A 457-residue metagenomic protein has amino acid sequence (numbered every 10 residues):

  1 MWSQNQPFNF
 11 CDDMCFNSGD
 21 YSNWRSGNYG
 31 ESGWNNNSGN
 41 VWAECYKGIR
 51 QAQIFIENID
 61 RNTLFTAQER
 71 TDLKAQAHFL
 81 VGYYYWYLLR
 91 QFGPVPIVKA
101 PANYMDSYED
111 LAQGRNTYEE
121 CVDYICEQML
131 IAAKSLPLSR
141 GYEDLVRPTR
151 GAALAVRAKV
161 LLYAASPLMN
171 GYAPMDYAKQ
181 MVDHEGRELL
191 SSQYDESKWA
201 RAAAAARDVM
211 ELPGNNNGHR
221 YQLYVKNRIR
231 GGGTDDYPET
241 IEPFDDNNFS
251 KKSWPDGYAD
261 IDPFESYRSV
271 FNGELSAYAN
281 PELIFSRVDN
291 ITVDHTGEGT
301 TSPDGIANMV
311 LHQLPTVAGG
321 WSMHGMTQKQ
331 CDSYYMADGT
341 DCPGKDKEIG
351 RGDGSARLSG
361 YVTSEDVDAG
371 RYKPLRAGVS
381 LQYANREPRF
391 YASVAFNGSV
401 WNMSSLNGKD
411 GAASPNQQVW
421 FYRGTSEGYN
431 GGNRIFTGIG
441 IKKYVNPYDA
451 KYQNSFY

Functional and structural regions predicted by a protein language model:
M1-D20, V95, G151, Y163-Y429: An aromatic- and glycine-enriched ligand-binding surface/loop that stacks and positions planar moieties
F16-F92, Y108-L145, R150, V379 (+3 more regions): Conserved, well-structured interaction surfaces
Q53, E57, A158, R207-D208: Short, acidic/charged, Gly/Pro-enriched secondary-structure junctions
H78, L154-V160: TPR/Sel1-like alpha-solenoid repeat signature
P94-A102, A133-E143, N217-Y224: Glycine- and aromatic-rich loop/turn segments at beta-sheet edges
K99-N103, M129, A164-S166: Short, small-residue-rich loop/turn micro-motifs
A100-D106, A178-K179: Short, conserved phosphate-binding/catalytic loop or strand-edge motifs used in phosphoryl-/nucleotidyl-transfer
